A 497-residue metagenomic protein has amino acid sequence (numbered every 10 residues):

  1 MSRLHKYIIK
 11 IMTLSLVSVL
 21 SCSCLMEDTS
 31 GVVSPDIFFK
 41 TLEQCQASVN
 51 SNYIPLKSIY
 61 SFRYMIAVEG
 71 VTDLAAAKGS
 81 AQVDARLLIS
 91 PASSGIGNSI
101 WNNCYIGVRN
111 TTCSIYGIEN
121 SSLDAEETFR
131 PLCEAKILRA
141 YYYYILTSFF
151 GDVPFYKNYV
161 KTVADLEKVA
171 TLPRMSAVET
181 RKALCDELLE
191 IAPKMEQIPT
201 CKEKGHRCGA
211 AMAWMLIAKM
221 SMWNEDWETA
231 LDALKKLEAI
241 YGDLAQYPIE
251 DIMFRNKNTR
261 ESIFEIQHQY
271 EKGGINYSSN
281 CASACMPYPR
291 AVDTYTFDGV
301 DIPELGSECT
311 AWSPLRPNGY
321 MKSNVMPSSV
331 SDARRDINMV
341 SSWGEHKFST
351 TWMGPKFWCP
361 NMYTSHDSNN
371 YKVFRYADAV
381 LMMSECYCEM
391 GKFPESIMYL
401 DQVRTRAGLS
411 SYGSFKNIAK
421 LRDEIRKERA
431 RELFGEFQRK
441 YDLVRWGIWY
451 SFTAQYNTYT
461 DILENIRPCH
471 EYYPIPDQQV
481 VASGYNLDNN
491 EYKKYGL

Functional and structural regions predicted by a protein language model:
S2-L4, S23-V68, C113, V178 (+3 more regions): Acidic, glycine-rich segments characteristic of secretory precursors and extracytoplasmic regions
I11-S21: Bacterial N-terminal signal peptides
D36, F62-Q82, V153-Y159, D165 (+4 more regions): Short, surface-exposed recognition loops and adjoining beta-strand edges that mediate ligand/DNA contacts, enriched
L42-P55, A81-F150, R174-K182, L188-C201 (+5 more regions): Conserved, well-structured interaction surfaces
L42-Q44, V49, Y53, K78-N103 (+3 more regions): Elongated scaffold/linker segments in the mid-to-C-terminal portions of large proteins
